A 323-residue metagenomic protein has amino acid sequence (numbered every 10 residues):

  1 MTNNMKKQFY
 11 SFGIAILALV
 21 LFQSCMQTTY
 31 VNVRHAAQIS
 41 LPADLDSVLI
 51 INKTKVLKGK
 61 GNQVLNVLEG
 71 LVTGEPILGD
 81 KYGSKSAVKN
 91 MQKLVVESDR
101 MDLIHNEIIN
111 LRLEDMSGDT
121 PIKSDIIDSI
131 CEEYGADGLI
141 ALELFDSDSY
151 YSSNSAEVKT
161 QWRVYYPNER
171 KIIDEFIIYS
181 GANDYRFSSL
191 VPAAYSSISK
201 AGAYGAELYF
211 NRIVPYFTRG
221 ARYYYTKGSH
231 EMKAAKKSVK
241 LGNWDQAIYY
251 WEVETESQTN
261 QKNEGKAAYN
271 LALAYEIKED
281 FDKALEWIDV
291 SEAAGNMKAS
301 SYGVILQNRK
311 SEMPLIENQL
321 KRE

Functional and structural regions predicted by a protein language model:
T2-G13: Bacterial N-terminal signal peptides that target proteins for export
L19, P42, E133-A136: Alpha-helix termination/capping residues and helix-transition junctions
C25-L45, N168-E323: C-terminal/domain-edge helix-coil "capping" segments
H35-G61: N-terminal mature-domain "stem" immediately C-terminal to a signal peptide or N-terminal signal-anchor/transmembrane
A37-Q38, I127-I130, D148-S152: Catalytic micro-motifs at enzyme active sites that drive phosphoryl/nucleotidyl and oxygen chemistry
I51-A141, E169, S300-S301, K310-E323: N-terminal segment of the mature soluble domain
A141-S188: Amphipathic beta-strand/beta-sheet edge segments enriched in Tyr/Trp
